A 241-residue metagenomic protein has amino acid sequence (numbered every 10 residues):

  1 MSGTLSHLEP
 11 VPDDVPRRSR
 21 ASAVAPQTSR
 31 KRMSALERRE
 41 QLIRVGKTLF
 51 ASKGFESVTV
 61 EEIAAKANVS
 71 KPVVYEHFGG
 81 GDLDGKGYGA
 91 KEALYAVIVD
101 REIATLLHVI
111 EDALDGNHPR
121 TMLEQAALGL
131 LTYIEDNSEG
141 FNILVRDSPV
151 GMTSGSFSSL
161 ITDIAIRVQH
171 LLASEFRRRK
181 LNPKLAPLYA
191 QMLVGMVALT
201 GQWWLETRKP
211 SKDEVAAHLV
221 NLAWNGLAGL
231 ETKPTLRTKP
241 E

Functional and structural regions predicted by a protein language model:
M1-E37, D82, Y88, P183 (+1 more regions): N-terminal intrinsically disordered/low-complexity leader segments
G3-R18, H170, N182-W203, E214-G226: Hydrophobic alpha-helical segments that form the core of small-molecule binding pockets and/or dimer interfaces
R38-G46, I63, L94, I98-L106 (+1 more regions): Generic hydrophobic, amphipathic alpha-helix propensity
Q41, V45, L49-A93: Helix-turn-helix
E62, D82-E102, L144, L160 (+1 more regions): Alpha-helical DNA-contacting segments of helix-turn-helix folds
V97, H108-D136, A190-L193, A216: Hydrophobic alpha-helical connector segments
A104-L107, Q125, T153-R178, P187-M192 (+2 more regions): Amphipathic alpha-helical packing segments from all-alpha helical-bundle domains
M122, L131-G155, Q169-A173, L199-E206: Amphipathic alpha-helical segments used for helix-helix packing
